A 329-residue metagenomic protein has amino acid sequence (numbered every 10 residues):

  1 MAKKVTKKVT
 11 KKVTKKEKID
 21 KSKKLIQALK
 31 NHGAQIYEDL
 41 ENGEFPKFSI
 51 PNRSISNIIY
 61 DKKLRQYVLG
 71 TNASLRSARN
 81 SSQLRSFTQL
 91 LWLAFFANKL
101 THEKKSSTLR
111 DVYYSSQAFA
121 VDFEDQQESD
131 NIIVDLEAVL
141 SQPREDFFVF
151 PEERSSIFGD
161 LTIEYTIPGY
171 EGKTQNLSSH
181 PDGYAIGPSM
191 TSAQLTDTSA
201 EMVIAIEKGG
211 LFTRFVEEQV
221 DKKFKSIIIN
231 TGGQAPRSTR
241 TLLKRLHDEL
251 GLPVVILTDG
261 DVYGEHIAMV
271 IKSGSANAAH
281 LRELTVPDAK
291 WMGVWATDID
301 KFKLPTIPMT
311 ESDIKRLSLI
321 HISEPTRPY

Functional and structural regions predicted by a protein language model:
A2-S106, R110-D111: Non-catalytic accessory regions outside enzyme or core folds
R76-Q83, N98-E103, S107, F119-Q126 (+4 more regions): Short, charged/polar micro-motifs that form catalytic or ligand-binding hotspots
K99-E201: Basic, glycine-enriched DNA-binding surface that flanks or lies within the catalytic cores of DNA
V112, F215, I256: Terminal peptide-recognition signature
V203-P253, Y263, G274-N277, W291: Acidic, glycine-rich catalytic loops of TOPRIM or P-loop NTPase phosphate-binding modules used across DNA replication
V254-S318: Active-site/pore-lining binding-face segments in mid-to-C-terminal subdomains
I320-Y329: Single conserved hydrophobic/aromatic residue that forms the stacking wall/gate of nucleotide- or nucleobase-binding
